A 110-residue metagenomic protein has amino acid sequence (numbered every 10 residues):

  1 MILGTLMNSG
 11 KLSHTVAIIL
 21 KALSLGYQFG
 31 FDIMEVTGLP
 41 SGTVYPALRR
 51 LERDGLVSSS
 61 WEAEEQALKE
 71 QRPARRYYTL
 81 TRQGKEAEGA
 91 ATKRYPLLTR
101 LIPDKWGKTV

Functional and structural regions predicted by a protein language model:
M1-N8, Q83-V110: Amphipathic alpha-helical dimerization/coiled-coil segments that flank or bridge DNA-binding/regulatory modules
L6-Y45, R49: N-terminal helix-turn-helix DNA-binding core of bacterial DNA-binding proteins
S13, L80-T81: Residue-level signal for threonine
A22, L80, A87: Conserved SAM-binding loop
L25-F29, R53-D54, G84-K85: Short, charged/polar surface micro-motifs in flexible loops or helix N-caps
V36, Y78-L80: Short beta-strand element of the conserved SAM-dependent methyltransferase core
D54-Q71, T79: Beta-hairpin "wing" of winged helix-turn-helix
A74: Exposed loop/turn and edge beta-strand positions of beta-sandwich/beta-sheet ligand-binding modules
